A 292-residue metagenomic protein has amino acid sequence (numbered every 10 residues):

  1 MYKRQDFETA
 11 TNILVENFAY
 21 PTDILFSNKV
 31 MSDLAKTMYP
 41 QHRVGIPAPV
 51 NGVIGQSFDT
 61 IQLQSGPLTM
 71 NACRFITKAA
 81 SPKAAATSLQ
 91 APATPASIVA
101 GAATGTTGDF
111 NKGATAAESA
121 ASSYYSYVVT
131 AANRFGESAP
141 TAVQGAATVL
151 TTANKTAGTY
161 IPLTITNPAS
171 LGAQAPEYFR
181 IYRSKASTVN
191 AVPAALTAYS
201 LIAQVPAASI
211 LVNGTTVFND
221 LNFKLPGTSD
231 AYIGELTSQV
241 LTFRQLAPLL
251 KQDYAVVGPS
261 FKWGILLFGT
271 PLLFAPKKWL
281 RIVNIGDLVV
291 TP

Functional and structural regions predicted by a protein language model:
M1-Y2, V129: Hydrophobic aliphatic residue packing
K3-D23, K29-S97, L211-P292: Sequence/fold signature of self-assembling virion shell proteins
A86-T228: Disordered, low-complexity "stalk" and linker segments at domain junctions of extracellular and cell-surface proteins
